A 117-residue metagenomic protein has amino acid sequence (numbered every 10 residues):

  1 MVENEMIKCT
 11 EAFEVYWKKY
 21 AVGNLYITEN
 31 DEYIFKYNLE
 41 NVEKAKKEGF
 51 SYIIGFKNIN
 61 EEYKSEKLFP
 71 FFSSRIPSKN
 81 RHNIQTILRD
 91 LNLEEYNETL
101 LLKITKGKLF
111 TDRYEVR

Functional and structural regions predicted by a protein language model:
M1-R117: Phosphate/dinucleotide-binding and metal-coordinating scaffold of catalytic cores in nucleotide-dependent enzymes
